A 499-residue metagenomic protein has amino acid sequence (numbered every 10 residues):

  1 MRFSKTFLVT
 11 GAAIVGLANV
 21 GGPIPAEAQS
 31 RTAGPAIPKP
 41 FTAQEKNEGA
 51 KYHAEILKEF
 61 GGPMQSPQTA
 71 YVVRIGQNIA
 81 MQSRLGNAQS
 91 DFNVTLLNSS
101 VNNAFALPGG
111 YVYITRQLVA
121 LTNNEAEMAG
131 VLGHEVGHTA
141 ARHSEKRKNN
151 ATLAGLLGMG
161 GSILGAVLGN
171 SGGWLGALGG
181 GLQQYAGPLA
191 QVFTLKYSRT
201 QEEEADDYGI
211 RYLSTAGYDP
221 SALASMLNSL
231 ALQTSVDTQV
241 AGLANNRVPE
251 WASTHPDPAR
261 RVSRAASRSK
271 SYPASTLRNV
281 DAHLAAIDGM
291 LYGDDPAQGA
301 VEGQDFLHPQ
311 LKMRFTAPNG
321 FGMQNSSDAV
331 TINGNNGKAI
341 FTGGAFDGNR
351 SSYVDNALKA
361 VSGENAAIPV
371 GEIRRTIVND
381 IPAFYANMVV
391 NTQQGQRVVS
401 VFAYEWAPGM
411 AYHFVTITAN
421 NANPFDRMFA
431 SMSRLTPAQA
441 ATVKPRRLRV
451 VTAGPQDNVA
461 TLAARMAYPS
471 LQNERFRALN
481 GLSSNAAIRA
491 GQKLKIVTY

Functional and structural regions predicted by a protein language model:
G16-P25: C-terminal segment of classical bacterial N-terminal signal peptides
Q29-N170, Q191, Y208-N246, W251 (+4 more regions): Peri-catalytic and regulatory segments of divalent metal-dependent proteins
A129, Y272, F321-M323, F414-R449: Surface-exposed amphipathic alpha-helical segments
P296-N325: N-terminal "mature-domain start" segment
R314-K359: Secretory pathway targeting signatures of secreted, lumenal, and periplasmic proteins
K359-P408: Signature of long, low-cysteine stretches enriched in small and polar/charged residues
P437-S470, Q492: Primarily a LysM-type cell-wall glycan-binding module
S470-Y499: Extracellular LysM carbohydrate-binding repeats and other cell-envelope/extracellular binding modules
